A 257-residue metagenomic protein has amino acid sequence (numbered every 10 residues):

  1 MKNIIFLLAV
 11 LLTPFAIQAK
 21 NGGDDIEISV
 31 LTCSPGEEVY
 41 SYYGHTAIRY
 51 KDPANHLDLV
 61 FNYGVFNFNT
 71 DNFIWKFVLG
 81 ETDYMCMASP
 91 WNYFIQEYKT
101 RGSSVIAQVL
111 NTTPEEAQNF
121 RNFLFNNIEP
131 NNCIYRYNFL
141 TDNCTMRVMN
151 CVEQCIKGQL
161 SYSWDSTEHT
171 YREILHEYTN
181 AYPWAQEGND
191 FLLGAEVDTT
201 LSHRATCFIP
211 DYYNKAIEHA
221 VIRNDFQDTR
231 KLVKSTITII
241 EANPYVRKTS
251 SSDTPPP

Functional and structural regions predicted by a protein language model:
M1-N21: Bacterial Sec-dependent N-terminal signal peptides
I4, D58-V60, A107-V109: Well-ordered beta-strand positions in beta-sheet-rich domains
L8, K20-G23, S103, N132-I134: Internal catalytic domains of large membrane-associated glycosyltransferases
D24-S103: Glycine-rich catalytic cores of cysteine/serine-nucleophile enzymes that process amide/ester linkages in cell-envelope
G36-E37, S103-N111, P130-F139: Second-shell loop/turn segments in exported
T112-F125: A structural motif
N126-P257: Activation targets extended, charge/polar-rich intrinsically disordered C-terminal tails
